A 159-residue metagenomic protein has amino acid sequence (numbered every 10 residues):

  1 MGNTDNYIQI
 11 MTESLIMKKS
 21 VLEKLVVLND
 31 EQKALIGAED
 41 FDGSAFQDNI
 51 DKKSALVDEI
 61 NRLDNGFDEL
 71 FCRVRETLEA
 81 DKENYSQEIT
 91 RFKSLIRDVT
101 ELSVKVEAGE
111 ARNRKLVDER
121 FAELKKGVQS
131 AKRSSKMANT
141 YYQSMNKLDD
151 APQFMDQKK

Functional and structural regions predicted by a protein language model:
M1-E59: Long, hydrophobic N-terminal alpha-helical segment
Y7-M11, F71-L78, F154: Generic hydrophobic, helix-prone segments enriched in Leu/Val/Ile
V21, A55-L70, D98-G109: Amphipathic alpha-helical coiled-coil segments
K33-I36, D40-G43, F71, R75-L78 (+3 more regions): Coiled-coil heptad-register positions
L56-R91: Helix-adjacent hinge/juxtasegments
Y85, I89-K159: Short terminal interaction segments
